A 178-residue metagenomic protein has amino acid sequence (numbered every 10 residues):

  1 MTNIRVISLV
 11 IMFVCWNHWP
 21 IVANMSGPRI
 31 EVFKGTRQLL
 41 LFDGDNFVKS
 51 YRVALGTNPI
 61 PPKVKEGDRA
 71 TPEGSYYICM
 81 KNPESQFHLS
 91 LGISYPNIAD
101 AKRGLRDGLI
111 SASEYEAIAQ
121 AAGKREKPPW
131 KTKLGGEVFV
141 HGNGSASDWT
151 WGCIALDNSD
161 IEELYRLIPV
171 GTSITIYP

Functional and structural regions predicted by a protein language model:
M1-R5: Positively charged n-region of N-terminal signal peptides that target proteins for export
V6-F13: Sec-dependent N-terminal signal peptides
W19-A23: Sec/Tat signal peptide C-region and signal peptidase I cleavage site
N24-P28, K34-G35, L55-M80, N158-E162: N-terminal post-signal-peptidase region of extra-cytosolic proteins
R29, S50-R52, S75, E137 (+1 more regions): Well-ordered beta-strand positions in beta-sheet-rich domains
N46-N58: Short Gly/aromatic-enriched secondary-structure transition segments
N82-P178: Exported/periplasmic cell-wall-interacting domains
